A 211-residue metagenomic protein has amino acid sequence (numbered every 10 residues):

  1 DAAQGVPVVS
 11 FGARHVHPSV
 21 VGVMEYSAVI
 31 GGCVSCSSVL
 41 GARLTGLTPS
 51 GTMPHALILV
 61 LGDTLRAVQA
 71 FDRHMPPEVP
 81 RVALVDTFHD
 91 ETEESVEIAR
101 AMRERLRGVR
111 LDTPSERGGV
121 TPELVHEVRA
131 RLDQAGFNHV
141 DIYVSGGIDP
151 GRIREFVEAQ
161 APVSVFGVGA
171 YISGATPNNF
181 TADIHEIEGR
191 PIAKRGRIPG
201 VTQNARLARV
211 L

Functional and structural regions predicted by a protein language model:
D1-A135, P150-R152, I187: Buried, small/hydrophobic-residue-enriched core segments of structured protein domains
G119-D141, S145-L211: Gly/Ser/Thr/Ala-enriched C-terminal appendages of enzymes
